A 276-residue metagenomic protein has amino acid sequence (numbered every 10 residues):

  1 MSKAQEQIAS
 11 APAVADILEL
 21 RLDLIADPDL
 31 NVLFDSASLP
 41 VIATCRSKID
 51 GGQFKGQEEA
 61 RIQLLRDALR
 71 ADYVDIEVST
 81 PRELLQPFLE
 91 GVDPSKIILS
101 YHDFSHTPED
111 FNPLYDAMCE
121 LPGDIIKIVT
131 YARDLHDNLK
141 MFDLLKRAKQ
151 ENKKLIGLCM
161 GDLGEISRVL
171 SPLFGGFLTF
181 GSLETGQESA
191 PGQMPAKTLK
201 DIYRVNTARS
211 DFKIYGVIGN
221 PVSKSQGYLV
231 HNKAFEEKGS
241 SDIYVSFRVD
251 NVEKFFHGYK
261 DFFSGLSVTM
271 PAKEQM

Functional and structural regions predicted by a protein language model:
M1-E59, R70, V249: Conserved N-terminal beta1-alpha1 strand-loop-helix module at the mouth
M1-P12, Q57-R66, T107-A117, N251-F256: Short, acidic/polar
V14-D16, S38-V41, L69-Y73, L89-L99 (+4 more regions): Glycine-enriched alpha-helix->loop->beta-strand junction motifs that scaffold or abut catalytic
A15-I25, T44, L65, L69-L84 (+3 more regions): Catalytic beta/alpha-barrel core
L24-S38, V78-D93, P108-F111, R133-A148 (+1 more regions): Active-site-adjacent beta->alpha loops and helix N-cap segments on the catalytic face of soluble alpha/beta enzymes
D103, A132, C159-E165, E184-Q187 (+3 more regions): Glycine-rich beta-alpha junction loops
H136, K146-R209: C-terminal alpha-helical cap/extension of soluble enzyme domains
F212-M276: Phosphate/diphosphate ligand-binding glycine-rich loop within oxidoreductases
